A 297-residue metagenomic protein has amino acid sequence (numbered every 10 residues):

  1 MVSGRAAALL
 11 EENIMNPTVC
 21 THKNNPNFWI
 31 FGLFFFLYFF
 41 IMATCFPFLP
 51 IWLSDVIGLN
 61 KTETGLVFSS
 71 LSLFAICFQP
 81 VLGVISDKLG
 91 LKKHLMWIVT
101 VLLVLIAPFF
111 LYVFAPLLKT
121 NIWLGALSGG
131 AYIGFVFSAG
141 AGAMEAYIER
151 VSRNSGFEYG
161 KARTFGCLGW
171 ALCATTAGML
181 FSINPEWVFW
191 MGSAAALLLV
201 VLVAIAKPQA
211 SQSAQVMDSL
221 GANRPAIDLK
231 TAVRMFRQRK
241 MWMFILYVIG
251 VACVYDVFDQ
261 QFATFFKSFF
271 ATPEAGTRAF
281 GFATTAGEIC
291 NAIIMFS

Functional and structural regions predicted by a protein language model:
M15-N25, Q209-I245, A271-T272: Juxtamembrane intracellular "pre-TM" segments in multi-pass secondary transporters
C20-S72, W242-Y247, A252-A271, G281: Helix-loop boundary and gating motifs at the non-cytosolic
F36, I106, K119-G142, I249: Hydrophobic core of transmembrane alpha-helices in multi-pass small-molecule transporters, especially MFS/SLC-type
C77-L91, F181, I294-S297: Helix-to-loop junctions at the C-terminal end of transmembrane segments in multipass secondary transporters
D87-V101: Cytoplasmic membrane-interface "Motif A"-like loop-to-helix N-cap segments of 12-TM Major Facilitator Superfamily
V101-K119: C-terminal ends and interior cores of transmembrane alpha-helices in multi-pass membrane transporters/permeases
A131-F165: Cytoplasmic helix-loop-helix junction between adjacent transmembrane helices in 12-TM secondary transporters
V188-A204: Symmetry-related core transmembrane helices of the 12-TM Major Facilitator Superfamily/SLC fold
